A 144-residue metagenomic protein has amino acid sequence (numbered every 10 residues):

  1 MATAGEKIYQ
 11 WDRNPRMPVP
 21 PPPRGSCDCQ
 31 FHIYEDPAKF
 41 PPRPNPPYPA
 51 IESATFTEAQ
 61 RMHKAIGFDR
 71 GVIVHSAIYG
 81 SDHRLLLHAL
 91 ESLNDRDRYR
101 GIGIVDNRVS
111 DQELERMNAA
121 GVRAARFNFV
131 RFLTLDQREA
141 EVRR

Functional and structural regions predicted by a protein language model:
A2-S81: An N-terminally biased module of ancient metal coordination in phosphate/nucleic-acid-related enzymes
G5-Q10, G80-R144: Active-site gating/metal-coordination segments in enzymes
